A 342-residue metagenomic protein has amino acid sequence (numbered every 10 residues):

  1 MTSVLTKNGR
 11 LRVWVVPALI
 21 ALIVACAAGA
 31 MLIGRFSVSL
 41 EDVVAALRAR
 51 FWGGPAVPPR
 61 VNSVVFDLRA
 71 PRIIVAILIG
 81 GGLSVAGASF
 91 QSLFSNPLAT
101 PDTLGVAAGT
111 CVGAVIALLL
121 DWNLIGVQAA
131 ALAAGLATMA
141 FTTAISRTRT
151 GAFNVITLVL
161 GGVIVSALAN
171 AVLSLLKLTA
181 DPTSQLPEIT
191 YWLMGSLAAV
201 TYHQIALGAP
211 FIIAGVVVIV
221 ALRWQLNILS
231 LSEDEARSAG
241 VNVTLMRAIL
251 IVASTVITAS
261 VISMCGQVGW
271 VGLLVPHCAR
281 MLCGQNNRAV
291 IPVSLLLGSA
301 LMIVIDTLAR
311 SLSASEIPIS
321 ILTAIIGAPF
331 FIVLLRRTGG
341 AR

Functional and structural regions predicted by a protein language model:
M1-R342: Alpha-helical transmembrane segments in inner-membrane proteins
